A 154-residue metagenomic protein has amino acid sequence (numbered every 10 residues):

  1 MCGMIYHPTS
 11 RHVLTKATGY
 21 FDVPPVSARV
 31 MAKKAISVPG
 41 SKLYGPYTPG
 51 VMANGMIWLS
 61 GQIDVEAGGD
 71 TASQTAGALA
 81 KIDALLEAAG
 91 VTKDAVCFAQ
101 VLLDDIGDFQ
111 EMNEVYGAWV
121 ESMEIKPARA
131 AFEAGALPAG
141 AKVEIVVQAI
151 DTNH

Functional and structural regions predicted by a protein language model:
I5, T9, L14, Y20-C97 (+1 more regions): N-terminal presequence-like segments and the immediate start of the first folded domain
